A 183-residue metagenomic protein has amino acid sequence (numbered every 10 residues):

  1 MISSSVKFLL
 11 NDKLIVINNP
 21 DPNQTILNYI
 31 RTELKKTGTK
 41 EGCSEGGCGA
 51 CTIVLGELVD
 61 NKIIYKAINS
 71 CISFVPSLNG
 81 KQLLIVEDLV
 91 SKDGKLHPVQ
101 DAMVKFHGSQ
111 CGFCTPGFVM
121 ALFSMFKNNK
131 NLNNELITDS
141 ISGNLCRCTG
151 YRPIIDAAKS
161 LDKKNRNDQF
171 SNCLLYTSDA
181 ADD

Functional and structural regions predicted by a protein language model:
M1-S178: Signature of N-terminal electron-transfer/Fe-S-associated modules in redox systems
D179-D183: A short, hydrophobic C-terminal helix/tail in secreted or cell-surface proteins
